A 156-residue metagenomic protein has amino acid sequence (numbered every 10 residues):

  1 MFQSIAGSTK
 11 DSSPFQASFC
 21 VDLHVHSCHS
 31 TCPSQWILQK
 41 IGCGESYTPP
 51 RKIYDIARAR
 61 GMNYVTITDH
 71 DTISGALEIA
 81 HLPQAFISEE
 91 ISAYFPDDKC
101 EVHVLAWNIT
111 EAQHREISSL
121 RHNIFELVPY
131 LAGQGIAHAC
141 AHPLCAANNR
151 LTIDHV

Functional and structural regions predicted by a protein language model:
M1-C100: An N-terminally biased module of ancient metal coordination in phosphate/nucleic-acid-related enzymes
F2-K10, V21-G44, N108-V156: Domain-core and long-helix interface of multi-subunit machines
H70, E90-I91, W107-I109, P143: Beta-hairpin (beta-strand-turn-beta-strand) motif
K99-N108: Short, surface-exposed amphipathic charged segments that create phosphate/polyanion-binding patches used for binding
